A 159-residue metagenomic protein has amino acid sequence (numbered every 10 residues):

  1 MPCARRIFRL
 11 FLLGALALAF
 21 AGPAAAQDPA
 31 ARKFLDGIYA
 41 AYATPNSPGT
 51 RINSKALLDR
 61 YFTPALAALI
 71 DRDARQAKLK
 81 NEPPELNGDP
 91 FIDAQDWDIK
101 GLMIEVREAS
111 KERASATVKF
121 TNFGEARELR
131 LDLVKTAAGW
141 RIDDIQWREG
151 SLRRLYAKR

Functional and structural regions predicted by a protein language model:
M1-R6: N-terminal secretory signal peptides that target proteins for export/translocation
L10-A19: Bacterial N-terminal signal peptides
A21-A56: Short, low-complexity N-terminal intrinsically disordered segments enriched in polar/charged residues
G37-P48, R60-D73, F123, T136-G139: Structured segments of extracytoplasmic/periplasmic soluble domains in secreted or envelope-associated proteins
N53-R60, D73, R153, K158: Extracytoplasmic/lumenal soluble domains of exported proteins with redox or metal-associated functions
F62-E125: Surface-exposed, charged secondary-structure patches
A109-R113, T117, T121-R130, T136-A137 (+1 more regions): Low-complexity, intrinsically disordered terminal/linker segments enriched in charged and Gly/Pro repeats
